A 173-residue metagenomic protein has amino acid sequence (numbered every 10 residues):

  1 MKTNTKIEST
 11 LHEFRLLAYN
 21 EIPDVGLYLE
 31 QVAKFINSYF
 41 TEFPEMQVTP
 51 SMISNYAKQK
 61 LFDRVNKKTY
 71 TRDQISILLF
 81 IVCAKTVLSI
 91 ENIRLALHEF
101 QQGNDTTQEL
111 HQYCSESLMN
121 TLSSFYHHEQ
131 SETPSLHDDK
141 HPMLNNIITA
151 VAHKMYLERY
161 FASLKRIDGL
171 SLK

Functional and structural regions predicted by a protein language model:
M1-E99: Basic helix-turn-helix/winged-helix DNA-binding cores and closely related short helical interaction motifs
A96-E99, G103-K173: Intrinsically disordered, low-complexity, charge-dense segments enriched in Lys/Arg and Glu/Asp interspersed
